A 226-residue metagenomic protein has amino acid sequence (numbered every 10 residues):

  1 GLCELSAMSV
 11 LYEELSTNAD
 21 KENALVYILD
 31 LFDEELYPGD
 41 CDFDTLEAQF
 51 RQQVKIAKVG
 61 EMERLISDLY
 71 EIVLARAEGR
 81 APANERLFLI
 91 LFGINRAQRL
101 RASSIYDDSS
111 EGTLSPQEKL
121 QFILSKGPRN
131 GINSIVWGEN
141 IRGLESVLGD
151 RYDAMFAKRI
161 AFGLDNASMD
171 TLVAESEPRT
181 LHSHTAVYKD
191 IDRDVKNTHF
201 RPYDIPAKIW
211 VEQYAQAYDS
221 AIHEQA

Functional and structural regions predicted by a protein language model:
G1-A167, T171, T180, S220 (+1 more regions): P-loop NTPase catalytic phosphate-binding loop
D165-Q225: Conserved P-loop NTPase
